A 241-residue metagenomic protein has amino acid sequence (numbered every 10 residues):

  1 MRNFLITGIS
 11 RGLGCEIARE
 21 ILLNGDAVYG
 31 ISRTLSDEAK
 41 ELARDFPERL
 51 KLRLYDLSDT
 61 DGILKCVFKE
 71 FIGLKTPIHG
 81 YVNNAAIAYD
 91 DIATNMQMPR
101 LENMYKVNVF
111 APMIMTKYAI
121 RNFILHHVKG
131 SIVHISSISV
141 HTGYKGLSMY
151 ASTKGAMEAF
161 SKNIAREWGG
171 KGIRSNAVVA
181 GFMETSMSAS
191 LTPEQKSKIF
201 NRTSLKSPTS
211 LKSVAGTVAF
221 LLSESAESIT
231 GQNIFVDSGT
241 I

Functional and structural regions predicted by a protein language model:
S10-R11: Conserved glycine-rich cofactor-binding loop
I87, T94-I114, V133, M157: Catalytic Tyr-X3-Lys loop
I87-E102, R121, G146-M149, M187-T192: Conserved mid-core segment of classical short-chain dehydrogenase/reductases
T94, T142-S148, K206, E224: Active-site loop immediately N-terminal to the catalytic Tyr-X3-Lys motif of short-chain dehydrogenase/reductase
T116, T153, S161: Active-site helix of classical SDR
R121, L125, K162, R166-G170 (+1 more regions): Alpha-helical segment proximal to the catalytic Tyr-Lys
S137: Residue(s) in the substrate-gating loop at a strand-loop-helix junction that position the organic substrate next
S207-V236: C-terminal substrate-recognition "lid" of short-chain dehydrogenase/reductases
